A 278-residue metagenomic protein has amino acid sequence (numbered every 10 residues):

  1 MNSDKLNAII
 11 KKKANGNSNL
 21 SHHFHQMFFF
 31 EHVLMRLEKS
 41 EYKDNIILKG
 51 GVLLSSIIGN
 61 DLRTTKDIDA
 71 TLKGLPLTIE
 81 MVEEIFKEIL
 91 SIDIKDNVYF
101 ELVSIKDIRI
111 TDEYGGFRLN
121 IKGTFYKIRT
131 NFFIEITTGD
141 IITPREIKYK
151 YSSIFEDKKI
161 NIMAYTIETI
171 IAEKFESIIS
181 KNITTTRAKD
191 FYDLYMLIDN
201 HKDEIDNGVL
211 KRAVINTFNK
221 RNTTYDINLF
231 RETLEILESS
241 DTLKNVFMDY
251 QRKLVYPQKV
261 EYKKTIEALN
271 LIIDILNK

Functional and structural regions predicted by a protein language model:
M1-I46, S56-T64, A70-K278: Structured mid-to-C-terminal alpha-helical surface segments
L53: Catalytic metal-binding/acid-base residues of hydrolase active sites
